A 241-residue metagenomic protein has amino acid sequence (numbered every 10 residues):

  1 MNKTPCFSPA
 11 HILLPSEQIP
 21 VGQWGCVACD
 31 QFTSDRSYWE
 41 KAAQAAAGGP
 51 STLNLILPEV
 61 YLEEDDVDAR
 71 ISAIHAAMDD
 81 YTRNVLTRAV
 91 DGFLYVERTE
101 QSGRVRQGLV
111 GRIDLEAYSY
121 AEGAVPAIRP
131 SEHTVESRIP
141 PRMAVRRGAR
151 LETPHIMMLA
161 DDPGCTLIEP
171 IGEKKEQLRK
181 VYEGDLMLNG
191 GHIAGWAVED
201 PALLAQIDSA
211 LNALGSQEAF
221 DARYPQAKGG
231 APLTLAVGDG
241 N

Functional and structural regions predicted by a protein language model:
M1-E199, A219-A227: N-terminal extension/subdomain marker
A202-N241: Active-site beta-strand/loop microenvironment that shapes enzyme catalytic pockets
